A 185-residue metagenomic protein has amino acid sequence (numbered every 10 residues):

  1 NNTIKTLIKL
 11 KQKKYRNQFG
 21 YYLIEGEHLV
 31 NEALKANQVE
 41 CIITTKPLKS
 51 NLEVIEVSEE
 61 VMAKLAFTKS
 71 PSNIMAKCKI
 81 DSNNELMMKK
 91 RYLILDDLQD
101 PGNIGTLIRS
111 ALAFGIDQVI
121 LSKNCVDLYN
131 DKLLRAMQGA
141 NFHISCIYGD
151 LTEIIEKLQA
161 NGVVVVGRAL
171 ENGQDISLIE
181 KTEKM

Functional and structural regions predicted by a protein language model:
N1-K46, C125-V126: Boundary-proximal intrinsically disordered activation/regulatory segments immediately upstream of a helical core
Y22-I24, V39-K46, K77-C78, V164-A169 (+1 more regions): Short, hydrophobic beta-strand segments that form beta-sheet elements in well-ordered domains
T45, E56-S58, K77, S122 (+2 more regions): Generic beta-sheet signal
S50-M62, K90, D175, I179-M185: Active-site regions of enzymes building and remodeling cell-envelope glycoconjugates
N51-S82: Glycine/small-residue-rich loop that forms an oxyanion/phosphate-binding "nest" at active or ligand-binding sites
I74, A136-A140, E183-M185: Short, hinge-like loop/turn segments at secondary-structure boundaries
L86-G173: RNA substrate-binding interface of SAM-dependent RNA methyltransferases
